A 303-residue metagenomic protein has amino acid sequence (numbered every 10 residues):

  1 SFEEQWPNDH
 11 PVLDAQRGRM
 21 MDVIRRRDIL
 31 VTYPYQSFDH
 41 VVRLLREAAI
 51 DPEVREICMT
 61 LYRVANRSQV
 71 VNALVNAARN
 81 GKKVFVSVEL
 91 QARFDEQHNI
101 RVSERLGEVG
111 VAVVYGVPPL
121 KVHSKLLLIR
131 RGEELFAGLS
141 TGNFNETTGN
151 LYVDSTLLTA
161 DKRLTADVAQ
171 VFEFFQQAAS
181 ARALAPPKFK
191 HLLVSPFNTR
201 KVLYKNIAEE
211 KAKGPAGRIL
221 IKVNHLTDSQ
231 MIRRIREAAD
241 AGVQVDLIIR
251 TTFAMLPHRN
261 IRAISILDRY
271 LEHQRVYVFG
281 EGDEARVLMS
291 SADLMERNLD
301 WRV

Functional and structural regions predicted by a protein language model:
S1-I219, E237-A241, T251-Y270, Q274-V303: N-terminal localization/anchoring segments of enzymes in phospholipid and broader phosphate metabolism
V243-V245: Feature marking well-ordered beta-strand scaffolds used for ligand recognition
L247-I249: Short, hydrophobic beta-strand segments that form beta-sheet elements in well-ordered domains
